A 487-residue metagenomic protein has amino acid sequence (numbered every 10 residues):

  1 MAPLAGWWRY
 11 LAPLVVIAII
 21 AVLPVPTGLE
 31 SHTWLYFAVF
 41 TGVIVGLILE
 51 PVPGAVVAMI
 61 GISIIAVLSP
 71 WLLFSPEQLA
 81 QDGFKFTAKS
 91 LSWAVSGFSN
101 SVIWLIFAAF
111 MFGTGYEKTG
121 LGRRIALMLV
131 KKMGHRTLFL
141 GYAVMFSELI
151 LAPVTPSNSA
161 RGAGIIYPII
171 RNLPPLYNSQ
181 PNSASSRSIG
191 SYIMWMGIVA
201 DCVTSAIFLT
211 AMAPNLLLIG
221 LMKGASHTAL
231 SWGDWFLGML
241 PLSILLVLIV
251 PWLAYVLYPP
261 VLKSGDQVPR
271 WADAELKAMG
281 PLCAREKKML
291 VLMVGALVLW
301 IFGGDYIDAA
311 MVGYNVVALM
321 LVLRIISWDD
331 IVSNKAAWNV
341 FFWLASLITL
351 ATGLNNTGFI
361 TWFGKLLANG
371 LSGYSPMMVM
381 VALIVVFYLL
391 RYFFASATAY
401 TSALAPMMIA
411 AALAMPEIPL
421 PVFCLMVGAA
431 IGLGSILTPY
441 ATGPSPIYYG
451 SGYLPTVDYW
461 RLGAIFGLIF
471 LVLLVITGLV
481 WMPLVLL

Functional and structural regions predicted by a protein language model:
M1-L23, K118, N158-G162, Y177-G280 (+2 more regions): Juxtamembrane and boundary regions of transmembrane helices in multi-pass small-molecule transporters and channels
V25-L29, P51-V56, V67-A94, G115-I125 (+2 more regions): Transmembrane alpha-helix boundary signature
P26-S31, T41-I60, S69-P70, A94 (+6 more regions): Flexible hinge motifs at transmembrane-helix junctions and intramembrane kinks/re-entrant loops in multi-pass membrane
G28-F37, S99-A108, I307-V317, L367-V379 (+2 more regions): Structural signature of hydrophobic alpha-helical transmembrane segments
V45-P53, S147-S157, I198-L209, W300-G304 (+2 more regions): Transmembrane alpha-helix interface/packing and boundary motifs in multi-pass membrane proteins, characterized by
V56, S90-L121, I150, D330-W362 (+2 more regions): Core transmembrane alpha-helical segments of multi-pass membrane transporters/permeases
W93-S96, R124-G134, N172-P175, K277-A278 (+3 more regions): Short amphipathic alpha-helical coupling elements at transmembrane boundaries
I106, L138-A152, N178-T204, L230-G238 (+2 more regions): Alpha-helical transmembrane segments of multi-pass membrane proteins
